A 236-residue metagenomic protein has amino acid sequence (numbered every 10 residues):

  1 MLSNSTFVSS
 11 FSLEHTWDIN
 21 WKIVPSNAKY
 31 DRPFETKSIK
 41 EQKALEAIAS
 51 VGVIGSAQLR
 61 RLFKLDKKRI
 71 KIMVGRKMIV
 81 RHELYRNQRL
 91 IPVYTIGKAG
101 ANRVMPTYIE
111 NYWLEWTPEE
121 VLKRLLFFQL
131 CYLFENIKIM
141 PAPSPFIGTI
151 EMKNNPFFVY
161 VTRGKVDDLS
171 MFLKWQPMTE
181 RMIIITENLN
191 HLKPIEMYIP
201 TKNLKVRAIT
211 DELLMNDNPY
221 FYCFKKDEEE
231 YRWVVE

Functional and structural regions predicted by a protein language model:
M1-M105: Nuclease-adjacent, charged terminal/linker segments that flank catalytic cores
L2-I23, L114, P118-E236: Electrostatic, structured charged patches in enzyme active sites and in nucleic-acid/phosphate-binding
Y94, T107-E110, F172-K174: Surface-exposed beta-strand edges and their flanking turn/coil or helix-capping segments
K98-L122: Short, amphipathic alpha-helical interaction segments positioned at domain boundaries
